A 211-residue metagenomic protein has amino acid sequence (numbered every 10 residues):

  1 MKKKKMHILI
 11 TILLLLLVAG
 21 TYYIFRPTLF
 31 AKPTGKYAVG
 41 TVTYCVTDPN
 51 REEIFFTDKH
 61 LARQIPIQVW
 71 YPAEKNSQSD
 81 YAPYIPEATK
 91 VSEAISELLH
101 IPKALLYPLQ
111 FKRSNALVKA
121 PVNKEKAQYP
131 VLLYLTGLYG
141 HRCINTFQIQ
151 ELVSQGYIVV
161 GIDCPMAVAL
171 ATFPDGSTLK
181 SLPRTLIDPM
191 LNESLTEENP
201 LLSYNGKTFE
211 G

Functional and structural regions predicted by a protein language model:
M1-L14: N-terminal Sec-pathway targeting helices
K5-M6, E74, P102-L105, P174 (+2 more regions): Alpha-helix initiation/capping motif
L15-I24: Hydrophobic alpha-helical membrane-insertion segments, chiefly the h-region of N-terminal signal peptides
Y23-L132: Domain-level recognition of soluble alpha/beta enzyme cores, biased toward histidine phosphatases/phosphomutases
T57-K90, T146-S181: Internal hydrophobic scaffold segments of catalytic domains
I95-L99, V160-I162, S181, L186-L191: Short, surface-exposed, polar/charged, turn-prone segments marking secondary-structure boundaries
K112-Y129, Y134-T172: Short substrate-entry loop that stabilizes the transition state in hydrolases
T172-G211: Alpha/beta-hydrolase active-site loop
